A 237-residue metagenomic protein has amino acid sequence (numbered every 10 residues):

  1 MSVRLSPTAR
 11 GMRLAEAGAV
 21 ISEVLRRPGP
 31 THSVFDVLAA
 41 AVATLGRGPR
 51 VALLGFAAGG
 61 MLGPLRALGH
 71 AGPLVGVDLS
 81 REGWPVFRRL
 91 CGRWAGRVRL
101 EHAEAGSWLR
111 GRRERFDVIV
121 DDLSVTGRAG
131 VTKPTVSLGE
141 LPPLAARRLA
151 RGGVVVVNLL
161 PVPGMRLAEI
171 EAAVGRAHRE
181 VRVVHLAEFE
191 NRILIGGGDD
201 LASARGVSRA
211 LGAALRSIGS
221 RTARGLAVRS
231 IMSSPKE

Functional and structural regions predicted by a protein language model:
M1-D36, A40-T44, E188-E237: SAM/dcSAM-binding transferase cores
A9, R27-R151, P163-E171, F189: The AdoMet/dcAdoMet-binding core of the Class I SAM-like
G18-V20, L123-V125, L159: Short, histidine-centered active-site or binding-site loop motifs used for metal coordination, general acid-base
A71, A95-R97, G152, H178-E180 (+1 more regions): A generic structural signal for alpha->beta connector loops
G152-L159: Conserved beta-strand signature within the Rossmann-like core of class I S-adenosyl-L-methionine
L159-P161, H185: Acidic carboxylate-rich catalytic motifs and surrounding loops in phosphoryl-/glycosyl-chemistry enzymes
H178-F189: Conserved S-adenosyl-L-methionine
